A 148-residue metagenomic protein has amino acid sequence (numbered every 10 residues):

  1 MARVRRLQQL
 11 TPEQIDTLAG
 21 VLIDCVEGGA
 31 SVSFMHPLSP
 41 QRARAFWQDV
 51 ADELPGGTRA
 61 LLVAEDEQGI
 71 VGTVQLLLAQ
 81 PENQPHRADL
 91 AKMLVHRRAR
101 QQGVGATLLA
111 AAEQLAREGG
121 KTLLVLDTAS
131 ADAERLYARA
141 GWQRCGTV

Functional and structural regions predicted by a protein language model:
R5-K92, H96, L109-A111, L115: Acetyl-CoA-dependent GNAT
H96-R98, Q102: Active-site acidic-Proline motif in GNAT/NAT acetyltransferases
R100, L124-R135: Conserved beta-strand-loop-alpha-helix junction that forms the acyl-donor binding cleft
Q102, A106, A110: Residues forming the Rossmann-fold NAD(P)(H) cofactor-binding site
G103, G120, G141: Short glycine-rich hinge loops at helix-strand junctions in the catalytic core of two-component histidine kinases
L109, A116-A129: Conserved GNAT acetyl-CoA-binding A-motif
V125-D127, A138, Q143-V148: Conserved catalytic-core motifs of GNAT/GCN5-like acyltransferases
